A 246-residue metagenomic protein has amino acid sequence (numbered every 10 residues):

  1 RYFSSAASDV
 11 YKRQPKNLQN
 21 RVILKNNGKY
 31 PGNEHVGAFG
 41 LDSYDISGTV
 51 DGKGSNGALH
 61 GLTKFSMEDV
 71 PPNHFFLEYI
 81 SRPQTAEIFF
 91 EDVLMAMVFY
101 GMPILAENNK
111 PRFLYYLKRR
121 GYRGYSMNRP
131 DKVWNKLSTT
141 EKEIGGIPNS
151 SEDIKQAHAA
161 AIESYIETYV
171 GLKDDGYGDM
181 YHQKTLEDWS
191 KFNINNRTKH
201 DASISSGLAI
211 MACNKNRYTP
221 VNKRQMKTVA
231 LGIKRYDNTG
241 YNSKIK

Functional and structural regions predicted by a protein language model:
R1-N128, T168-K246: RNase H-like, metal-dependent nuclease domains and their acidic two-metal-ion catalytic environment used
S126-G171: Short alpha-helix plus adjacent loop in nuclease-associated cores
